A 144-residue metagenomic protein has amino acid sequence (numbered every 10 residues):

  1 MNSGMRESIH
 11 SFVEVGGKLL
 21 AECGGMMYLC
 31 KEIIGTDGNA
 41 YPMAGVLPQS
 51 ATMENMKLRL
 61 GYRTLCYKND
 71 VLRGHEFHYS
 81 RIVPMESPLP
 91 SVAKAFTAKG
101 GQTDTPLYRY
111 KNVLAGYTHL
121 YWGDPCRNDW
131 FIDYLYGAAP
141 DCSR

Functional and structural regions predicted by a protein language model:
M1-T64: Cysteine-nucleophile active-site neighborhood
A51-R144: Amide-donor transfer/coupling interface in amidating biosynthetic enzymes
